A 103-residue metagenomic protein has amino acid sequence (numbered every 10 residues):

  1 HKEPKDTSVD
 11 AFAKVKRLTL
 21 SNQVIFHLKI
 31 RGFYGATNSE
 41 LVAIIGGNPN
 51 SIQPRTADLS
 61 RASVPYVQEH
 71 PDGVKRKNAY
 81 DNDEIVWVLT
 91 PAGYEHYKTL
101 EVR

Functional and structural regions predicted by a protein language model:
H1-H27: Short alpha-helical segments that sit at the start of domains
R17-L18, Y34-A36, Q53: Short glycine/proline-centered loop/turn elements that form peptide/ligand docking sites
N22-F26, S39, Q53: Short amphipathic alpha-helical segments
F26-K29, A57: Surface-exposed alpha-helical segments enriched in charged/polar residues
L28-Y34, N48: Short helix-capping/hinge SLiMs at alpha-helix to coil transitions
F33-I44: Short acidic, hydrophobic short linear motifs in intrinsically disordered regions
G46-R61, V67-D72: Short amphipathic alpha-helical interaction segments
P71-L100: Short, cationic-aromatic polyanion-contact patches
